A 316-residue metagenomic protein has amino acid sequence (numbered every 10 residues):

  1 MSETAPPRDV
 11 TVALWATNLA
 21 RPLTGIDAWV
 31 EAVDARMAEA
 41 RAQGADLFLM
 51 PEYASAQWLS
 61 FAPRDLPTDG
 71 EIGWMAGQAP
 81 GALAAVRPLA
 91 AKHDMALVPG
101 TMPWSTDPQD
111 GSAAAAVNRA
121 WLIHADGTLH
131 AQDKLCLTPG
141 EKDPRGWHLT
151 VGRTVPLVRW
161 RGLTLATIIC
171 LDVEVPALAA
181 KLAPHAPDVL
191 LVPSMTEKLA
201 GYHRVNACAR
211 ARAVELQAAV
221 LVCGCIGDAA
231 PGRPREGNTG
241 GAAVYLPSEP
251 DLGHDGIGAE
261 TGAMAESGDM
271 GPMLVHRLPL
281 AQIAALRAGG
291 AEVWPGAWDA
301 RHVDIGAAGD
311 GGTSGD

Functional and structural regions predicted by a protein language model:
M1-V10: Extreme N-terminus of proteins, especially the signal/transit-peptide cleavage junction and the first residues
D9-L23, L49, A131, L163-D172 (+1 more regions): Active-site-proximal beta-strand elements of phosphoester/diester hydrolases
A13, W121-I123, A243-Y245, L274: Conserved hydrophobic/aromatic positions in well-ordered beta-strands
I26-A125, H130, K198-R210: Cys-nucleophile CN-hydrolase/nitrilase-fold catalytic domain and related Cys-dependent amidase chemistry that acts on
G77-Q78, A82-M95, E174-P272: CN hydrolase (nitrilase-like) catalytic-core segments centered on the catalytic cysteine and neighboring Lys/Glu
D107-H185, K198-C208, V275, P279-L280 (+3 more regions): Active-site catalytic loop in hydrolytic enzyme cores
H302-D316: C-terminal functional modules
